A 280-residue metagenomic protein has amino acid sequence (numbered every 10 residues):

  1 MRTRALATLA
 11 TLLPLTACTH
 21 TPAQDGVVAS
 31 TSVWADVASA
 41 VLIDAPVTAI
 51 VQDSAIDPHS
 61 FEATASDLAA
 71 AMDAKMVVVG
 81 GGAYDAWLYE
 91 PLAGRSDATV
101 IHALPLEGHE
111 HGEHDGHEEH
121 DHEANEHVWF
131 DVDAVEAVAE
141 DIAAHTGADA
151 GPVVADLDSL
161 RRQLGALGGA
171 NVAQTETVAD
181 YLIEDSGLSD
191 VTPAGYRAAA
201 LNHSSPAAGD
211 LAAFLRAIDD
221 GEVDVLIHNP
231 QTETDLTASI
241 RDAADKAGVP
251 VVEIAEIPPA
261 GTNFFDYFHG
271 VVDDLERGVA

Functional and structural regions predicted by a protein language model:
R2-T8, A17-A280: Extracytoplasmic metal-acquisition and chelation regions
